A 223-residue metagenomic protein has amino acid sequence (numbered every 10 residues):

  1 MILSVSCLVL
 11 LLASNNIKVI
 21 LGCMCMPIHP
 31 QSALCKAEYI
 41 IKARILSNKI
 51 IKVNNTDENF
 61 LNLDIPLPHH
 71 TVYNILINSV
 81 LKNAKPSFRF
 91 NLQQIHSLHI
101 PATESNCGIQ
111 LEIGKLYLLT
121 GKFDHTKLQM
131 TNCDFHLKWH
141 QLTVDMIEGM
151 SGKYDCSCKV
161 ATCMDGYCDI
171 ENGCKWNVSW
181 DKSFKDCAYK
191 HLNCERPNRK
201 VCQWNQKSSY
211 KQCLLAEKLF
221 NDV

Functional and structural regions predicted by a protein language model:
I2-V223: Transition segments tied to proteolytic processing and entry into folded domains
